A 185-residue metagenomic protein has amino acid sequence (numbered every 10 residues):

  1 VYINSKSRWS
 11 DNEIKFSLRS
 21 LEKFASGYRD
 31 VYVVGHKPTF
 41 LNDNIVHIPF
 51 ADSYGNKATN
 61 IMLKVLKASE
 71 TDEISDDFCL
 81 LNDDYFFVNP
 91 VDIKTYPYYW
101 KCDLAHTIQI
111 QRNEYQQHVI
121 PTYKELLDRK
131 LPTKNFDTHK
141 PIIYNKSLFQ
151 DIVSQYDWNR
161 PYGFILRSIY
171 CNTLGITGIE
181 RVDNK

Functional and structural regions predicted by a protein language model:
V1-Y54, Y170, I176-T177: N-terminal anchoring/stem segment of glycosyltransferases
D11-K23, F50-L81: A conserved donor-nucleotide-binding helix/loop in the catalytic core of Leloir-type glycosyltransferases
Y28, S75-D77, I165-R167: Extracellular structured ligand-interaction cores
V34, L81-N82: Alpha/beta-hydrolase-fold catalytic nucleophile elbow
L41-N56, N60, I93-K101, K185: Active-site regions of enzymes building and remodeling cell-envelope glycoconjugates
Y85-F86: Acidic metal-phosphate-binding loop of nucleotide-sugar-dependent transferases
N89-P121: Conserved donor-nucleotide/metal-binding helix-loop-beta segment in metal-dependent transferases, i.e., the alpha-helix
N113-K185: Catalytic core and acceptor-binding pocket of nucleotide-sugar-dependent glycosyltransferases
